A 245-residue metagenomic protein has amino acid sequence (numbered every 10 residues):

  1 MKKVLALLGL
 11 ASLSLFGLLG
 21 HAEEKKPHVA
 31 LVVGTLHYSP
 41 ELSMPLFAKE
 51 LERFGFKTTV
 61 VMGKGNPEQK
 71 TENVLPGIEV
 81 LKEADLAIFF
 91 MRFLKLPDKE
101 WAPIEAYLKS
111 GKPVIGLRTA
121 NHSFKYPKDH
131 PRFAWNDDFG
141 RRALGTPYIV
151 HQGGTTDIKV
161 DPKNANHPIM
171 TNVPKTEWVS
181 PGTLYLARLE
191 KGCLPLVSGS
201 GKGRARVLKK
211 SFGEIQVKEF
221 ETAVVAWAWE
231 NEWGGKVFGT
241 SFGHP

Functional and structural regions predicted by a protein language model:
M1-V4: Positively charged n-region of N-terminal signal peptides that target proteins for export
A6-G17: Bacterial N-terminal signal peptides
G17-E24: Boundary at the C-terminal end of the N-terminal hydrophobic targeting segment
E24-V32, L36-S123: Helical hinge/lid and interdomain linker segments adjacent to catalytic or ligand-binding clefts that mediate domain
E52, K57, E83, I149-K236: Catalytic beta-strand/loop cores that center a nucleophilic Ser/Cys/Thr and support acyl-enzyme chemistry
F89, F93-N172: A glycine-rich, often tryptophan-bearing local segment used as a flexible ligand/cofactor-contacting loop or short
P113-I115, L196, F238: Structural detector of well-ordered beta-strand residues that form the stable sheet scaffold of enzyme domains
G243-P245: Glycine-rich phosphate/pyrophosphate-binding beta-alpha loops
